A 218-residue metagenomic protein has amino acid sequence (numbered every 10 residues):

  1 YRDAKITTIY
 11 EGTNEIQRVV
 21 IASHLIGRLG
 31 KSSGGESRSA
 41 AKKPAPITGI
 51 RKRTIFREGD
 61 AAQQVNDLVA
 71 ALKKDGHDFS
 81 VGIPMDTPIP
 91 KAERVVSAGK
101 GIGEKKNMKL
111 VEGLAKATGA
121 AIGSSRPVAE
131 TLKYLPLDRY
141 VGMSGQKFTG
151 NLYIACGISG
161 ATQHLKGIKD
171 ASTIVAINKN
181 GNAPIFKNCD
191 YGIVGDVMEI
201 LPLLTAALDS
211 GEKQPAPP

Functional and structural regions predicted by a protein language model:
Y1-S39: Glycine-rich phosphate/cofactor-binding loops in nucleotide/flavin-utilizing enzymes
K31-P218: N-terminal glycine-rich FAD/FM-binding segment characteristic of electron-transfer flavoproteins
